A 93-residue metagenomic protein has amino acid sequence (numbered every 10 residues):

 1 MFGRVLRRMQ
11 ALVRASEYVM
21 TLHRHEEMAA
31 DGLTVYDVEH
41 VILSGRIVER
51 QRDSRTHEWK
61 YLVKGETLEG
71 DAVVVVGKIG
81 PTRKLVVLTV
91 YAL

Functional and structural regions predicted by a protein language model:
M1-L93: Ribonuclease/tRNase effector modules and their secretory precursors
